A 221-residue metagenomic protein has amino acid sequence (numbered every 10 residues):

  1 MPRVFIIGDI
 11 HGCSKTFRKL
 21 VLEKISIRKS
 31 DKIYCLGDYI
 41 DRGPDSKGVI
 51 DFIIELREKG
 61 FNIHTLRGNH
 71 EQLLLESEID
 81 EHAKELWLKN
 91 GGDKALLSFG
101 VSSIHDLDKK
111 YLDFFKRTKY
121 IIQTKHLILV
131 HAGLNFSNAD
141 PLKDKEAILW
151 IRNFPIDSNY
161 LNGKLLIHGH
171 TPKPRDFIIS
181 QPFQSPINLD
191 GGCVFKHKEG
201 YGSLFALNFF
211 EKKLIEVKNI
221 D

Functional and structural regions predicted by a protein language model:
M1, R28-D31, G60-N62, K125 (+1 more regions): A general structural motif
M1-F52: N-terminal active-site segment of His-dependent metallophosphoesterases
I7-G8, I33-G37, H64-N69, L166-T171 (+1 more regions): Active-site neighborhood of phospho(di)ester-bond hydrolases with catalytic His/Asp-centered motifs
H11-G12, D41, E71-Q72, L134 (+2 more regions): Short, glycine/acidic-enriched loop or turn micro-motifs at the edges of active sites
K15, G43-P44, L75, S137 (+2 more regions): Conserved protein kinase catalytic core
K19-L22, G48-D51, I79-H82, K143-D144 (+1 more regions): Short, glycine/charged-enriched secondary-structure capping and boundary segments
R42-Q123, F154-P155: Active-site neighborhood of divalent metal-dependent phosphoester bond hydrolases
K89-N188, G192-G202, F209-L214, N219-I220: Acidic, His/Gly-enriched loop-helix segments that form or flank divalent-metal centers in metallo-dependent hydrolases
